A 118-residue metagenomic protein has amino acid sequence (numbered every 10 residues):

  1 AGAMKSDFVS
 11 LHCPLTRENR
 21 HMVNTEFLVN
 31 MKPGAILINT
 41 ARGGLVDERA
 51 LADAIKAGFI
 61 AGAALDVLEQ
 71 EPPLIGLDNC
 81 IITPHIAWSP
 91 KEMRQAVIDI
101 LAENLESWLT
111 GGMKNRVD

Functional and structural regions predicted by a protein language model:
A1-S6: Short acidic low-complexity segments
F8-S10: N-terminal Rossmann-like NAD(P) cofactor-binding module of classical short-chain dehydrogenase/reductase
H12-L15, T40: Short, well-ordered coil/turn residues at beta-beta hairpins and beta-strand->alpha-helix junctions within
T16-M22, L68-P73: Short, functional N-terminal and low-complexity linear motifs
R17-L37, E48: Rossmann-fold NAD(P) dinucleotide-binding segment
G34-D118: Rossmann-like dinucleotide-binding domain for NAD(H)/NADP(H)
